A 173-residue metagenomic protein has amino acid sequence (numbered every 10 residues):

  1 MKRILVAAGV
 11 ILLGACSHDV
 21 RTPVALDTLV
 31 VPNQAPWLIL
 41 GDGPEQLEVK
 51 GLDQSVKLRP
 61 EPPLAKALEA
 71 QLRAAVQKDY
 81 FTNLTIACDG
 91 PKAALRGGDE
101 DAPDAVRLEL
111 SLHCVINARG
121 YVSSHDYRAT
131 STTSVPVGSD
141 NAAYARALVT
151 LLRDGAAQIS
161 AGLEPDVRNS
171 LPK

Functional and structural regions predicted by a protein language model:
M1-C16: Sec-dependent bacterial lipoprotein signal peptides
K2-L5, T28-N33, V122-G138, R168-K173: Short secondary-structure transition/capping segments
A15-K66, E164-K173: A structural "domain/chain start" motif
S17-T22, A75-D126, T130-A142, R146: Surface-exposed short loop/turn segments
E48-R59, G120-G162: Short secondary-structure boundary motifs at beta->alpha junctions and helix caps
R73, Q77, A156-R168: Sec-exported extracytoplasmic/periplasmic mature domains
